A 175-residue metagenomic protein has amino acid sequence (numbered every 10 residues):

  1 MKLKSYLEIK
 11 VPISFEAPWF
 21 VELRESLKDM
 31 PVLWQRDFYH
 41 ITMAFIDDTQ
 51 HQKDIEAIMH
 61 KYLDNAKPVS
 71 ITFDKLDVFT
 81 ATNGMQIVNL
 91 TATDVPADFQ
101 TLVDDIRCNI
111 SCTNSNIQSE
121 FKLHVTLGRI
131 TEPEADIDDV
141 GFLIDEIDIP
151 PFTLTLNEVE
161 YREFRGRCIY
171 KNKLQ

Functional and structural regions predicted by a protein language model:
M1-F73, V95-P150, C168-Q175: Basic, often amphipathic N-terminal segments
D37-H40, N83-I87: Glycine-rich, often proline-containing surface loops adjacent to acidic residues and nearby aromatics that form
F73-K75, N89, E158: Extracellular/lumenal ectodomain signal focusing on beta-strand-rich modules and carbohydrate-recognition contexts
D77-T80, D94: Generic hydrophobic/packing signal
F79-M85, I130-A135, F164-R167: Acidic pyrophosphate-coordinating catalytic loop
G84-A97: Short histidine-centered catalytic/ligand-binding loop motif
I147-E163: Short, flexible loop segments at boundaries between secondary-structure elements
